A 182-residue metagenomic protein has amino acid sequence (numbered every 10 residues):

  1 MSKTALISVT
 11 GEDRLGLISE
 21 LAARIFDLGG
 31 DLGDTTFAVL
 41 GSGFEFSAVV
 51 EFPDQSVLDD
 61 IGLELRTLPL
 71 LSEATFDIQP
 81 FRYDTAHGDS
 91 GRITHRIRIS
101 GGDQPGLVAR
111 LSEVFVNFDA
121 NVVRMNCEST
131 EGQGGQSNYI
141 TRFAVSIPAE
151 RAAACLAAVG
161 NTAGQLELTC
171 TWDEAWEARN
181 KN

Functional and structural regions predicted by a protein language model:
M1-N182: Regulatory modules associated with amino-acid/nitrogen control
